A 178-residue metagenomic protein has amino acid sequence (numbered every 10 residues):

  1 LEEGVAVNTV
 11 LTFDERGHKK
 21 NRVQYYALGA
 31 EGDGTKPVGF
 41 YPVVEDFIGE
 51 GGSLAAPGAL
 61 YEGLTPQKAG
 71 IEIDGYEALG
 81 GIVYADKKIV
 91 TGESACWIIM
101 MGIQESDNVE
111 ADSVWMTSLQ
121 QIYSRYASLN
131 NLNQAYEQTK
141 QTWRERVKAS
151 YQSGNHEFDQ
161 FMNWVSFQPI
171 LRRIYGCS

Functional and structural regions predicted by a protein language model:
L1-S178: Acidic, mature catalytic/reactive cores of soluble proteins
